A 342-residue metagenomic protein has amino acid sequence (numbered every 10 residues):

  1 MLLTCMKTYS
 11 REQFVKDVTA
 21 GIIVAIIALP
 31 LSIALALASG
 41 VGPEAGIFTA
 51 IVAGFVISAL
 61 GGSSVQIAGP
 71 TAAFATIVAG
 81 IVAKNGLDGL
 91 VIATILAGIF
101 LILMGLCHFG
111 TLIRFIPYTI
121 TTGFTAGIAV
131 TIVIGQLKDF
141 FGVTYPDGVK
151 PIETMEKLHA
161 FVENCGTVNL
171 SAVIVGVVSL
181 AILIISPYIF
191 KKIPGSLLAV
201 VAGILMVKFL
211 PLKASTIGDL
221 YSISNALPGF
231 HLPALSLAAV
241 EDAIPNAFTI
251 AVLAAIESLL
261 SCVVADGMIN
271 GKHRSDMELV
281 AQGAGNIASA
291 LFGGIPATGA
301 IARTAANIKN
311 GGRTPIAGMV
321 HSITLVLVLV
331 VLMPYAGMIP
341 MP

Functional and structural regions predicted by a protein language model:
M1-P342: Transmembrane helical cores of multi-pass ion-transport proteins
